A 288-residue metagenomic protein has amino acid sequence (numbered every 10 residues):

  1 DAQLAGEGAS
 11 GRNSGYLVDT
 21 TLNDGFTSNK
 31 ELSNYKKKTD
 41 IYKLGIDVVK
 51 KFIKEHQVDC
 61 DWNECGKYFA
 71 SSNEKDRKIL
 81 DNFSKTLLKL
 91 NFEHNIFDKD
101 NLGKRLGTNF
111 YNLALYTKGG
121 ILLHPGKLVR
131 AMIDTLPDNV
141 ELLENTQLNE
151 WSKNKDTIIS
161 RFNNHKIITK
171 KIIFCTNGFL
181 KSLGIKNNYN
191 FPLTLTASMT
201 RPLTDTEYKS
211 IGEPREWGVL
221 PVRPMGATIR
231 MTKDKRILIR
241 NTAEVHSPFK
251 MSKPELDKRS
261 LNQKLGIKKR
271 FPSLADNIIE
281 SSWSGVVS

Functional and structural regions predicted by a protein language model:
D1-A2, I96: Short beta-strand "acidic-cap" motif of Rossmann-like dinucleotide-binding folds
A2, G15-L17, D47, E55-N63 (+3 more regions): Active-site substrate-recognition segment that forms the wall of the catalytic cavity or substrate channel
A5: Conserved Rossmann-like nucleotide-cofactor binding loop
G8-I41: Glycine-rich active-site loop/strand segments that organize a redox cofactor
N23-N29, K51-A131: Flavin (FAD/FMN) cofactor-binding and adjacent substrate-gating region of FAD-dependent oxidoreductase domains
K37-K51, N82, L261-G266: A non-catalytic, amphipathic alpha-helix used as a structural packing/dimerization or gating element in enzyme scaffolds
K78, S84-L90, N109-K171, C175: Helical element adjacent to the flavin cofactor pocket in flavoenzyme catalytic cores
N95-D98, E141-L143, I278-S282: General small-molecule cofactor/ligand-binding pocket signal
